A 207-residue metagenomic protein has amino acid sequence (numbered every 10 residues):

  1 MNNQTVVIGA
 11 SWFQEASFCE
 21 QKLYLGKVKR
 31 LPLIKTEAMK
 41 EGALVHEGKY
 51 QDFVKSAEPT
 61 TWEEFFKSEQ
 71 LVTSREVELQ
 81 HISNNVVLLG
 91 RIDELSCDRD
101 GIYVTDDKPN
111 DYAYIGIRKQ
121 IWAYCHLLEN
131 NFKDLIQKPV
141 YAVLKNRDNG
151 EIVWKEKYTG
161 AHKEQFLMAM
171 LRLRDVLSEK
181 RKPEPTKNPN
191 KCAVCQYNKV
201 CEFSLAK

Functional and structural regions predicted by a protein language model:
M1-I102, K207: Metal-dependent nuclease catalytic cores that hydrolyze phosphodiester bonds in DNA/RNA, characterized by
L31-P32, N110-A113: Short, surface-exposed beta-strand-loop junctions and turns on beta-sheet-rich folds
Q70-V87, D111-Y112, N130-K207: Metal-dependent nuclease catalytic regions and adjoining charged, substrate-binding loops involved in nucleic-acid end
D93, D106, Q120: Acidic active-site catalytic centers that drive phospho-/nucleotidyl reactions and related ester hydrolyses
D98, D107-K108: Structural signature of nuclease core domains in nucleic-acid processing machines
I102-D106, E151-V153: Short small-residue beta-strand/loop micro-motif enriched in glycine and branched aliphatics
D106, G116-I117, L205-K207: A short secondary-structure junction signal
I117-N130: Short, charged, amphipathic alpha-helix that recurs within catalytic cores of restriction-modification and other
